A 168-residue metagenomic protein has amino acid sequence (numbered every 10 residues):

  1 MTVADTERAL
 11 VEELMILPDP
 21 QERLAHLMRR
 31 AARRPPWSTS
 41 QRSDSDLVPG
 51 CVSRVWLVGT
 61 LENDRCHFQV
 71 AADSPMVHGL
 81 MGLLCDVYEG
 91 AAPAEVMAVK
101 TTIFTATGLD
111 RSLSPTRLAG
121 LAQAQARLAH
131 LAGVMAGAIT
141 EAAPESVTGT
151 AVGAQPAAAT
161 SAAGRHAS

Functional and structural regions predicted by a protein language model:
M1-Q41: Extended low-complexity intrinsically disordered regions
A31, V87-Y88, A132: Generic structural signal for hydrophobic core residues of well-folded globular domains
T39-T60: Structured beta-strand/loop patches that form or line metal/cofactor-binding pockets in enzymes
T60-M76, C85-E89: Conserved interaction-surface patches within small, structured recognition/assembly domains
A72, F104-G149, G153-S168: C-terminal binding/interaction regions
G90-T107: Glycine-rich phosphate/pyrophosphate-binding loops and their adjacent beta-strand/loop elements at enzyme active sites
